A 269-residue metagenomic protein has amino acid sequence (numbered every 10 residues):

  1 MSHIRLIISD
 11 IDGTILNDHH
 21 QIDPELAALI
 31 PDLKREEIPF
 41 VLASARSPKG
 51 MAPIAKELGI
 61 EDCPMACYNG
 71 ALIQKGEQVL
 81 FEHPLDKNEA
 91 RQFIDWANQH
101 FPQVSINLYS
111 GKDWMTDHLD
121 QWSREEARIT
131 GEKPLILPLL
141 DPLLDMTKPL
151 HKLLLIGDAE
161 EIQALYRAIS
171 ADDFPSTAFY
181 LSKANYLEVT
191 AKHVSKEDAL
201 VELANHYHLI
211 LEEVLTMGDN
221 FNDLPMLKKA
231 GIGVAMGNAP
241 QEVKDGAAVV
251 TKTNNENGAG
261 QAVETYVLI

Functional and structural regions predicted by a protein language model:
S2-L6, D23, E188-I269: Mg2+-dependent phosphoryl-transfer enzymes with acidic/Ser/Thr/Gly-rich catalytic loops
H3-H19: Asp-based phosphoryl-transfer active-site loop
Q21-S123: Active-site phosphate-binding/coordination module
L26, M51-A55, L165, I169 (+3 more regions): Hydrophobic packing residues within well-ordered alpha-helices of enzyme cores
D32, W96-N98, A168-A171, E242: Alpha-helical scaffold elements within enzyme catalytic domains, especially in hydrolases
E37-V41, E61-C63, H151-K152, E212-E213 (+1 more regions): Short active-site oxyanion
L58-E61, N69, D173-P175, K229-A230 (+1 more regions): Short, structured coil segments at secondary-structure junctions
Q103-M217, N238: Conserved acidic, metal-coordinating active-site core of Asp-based, Mg2+-dependent phosphoryl-transfer enzymes
